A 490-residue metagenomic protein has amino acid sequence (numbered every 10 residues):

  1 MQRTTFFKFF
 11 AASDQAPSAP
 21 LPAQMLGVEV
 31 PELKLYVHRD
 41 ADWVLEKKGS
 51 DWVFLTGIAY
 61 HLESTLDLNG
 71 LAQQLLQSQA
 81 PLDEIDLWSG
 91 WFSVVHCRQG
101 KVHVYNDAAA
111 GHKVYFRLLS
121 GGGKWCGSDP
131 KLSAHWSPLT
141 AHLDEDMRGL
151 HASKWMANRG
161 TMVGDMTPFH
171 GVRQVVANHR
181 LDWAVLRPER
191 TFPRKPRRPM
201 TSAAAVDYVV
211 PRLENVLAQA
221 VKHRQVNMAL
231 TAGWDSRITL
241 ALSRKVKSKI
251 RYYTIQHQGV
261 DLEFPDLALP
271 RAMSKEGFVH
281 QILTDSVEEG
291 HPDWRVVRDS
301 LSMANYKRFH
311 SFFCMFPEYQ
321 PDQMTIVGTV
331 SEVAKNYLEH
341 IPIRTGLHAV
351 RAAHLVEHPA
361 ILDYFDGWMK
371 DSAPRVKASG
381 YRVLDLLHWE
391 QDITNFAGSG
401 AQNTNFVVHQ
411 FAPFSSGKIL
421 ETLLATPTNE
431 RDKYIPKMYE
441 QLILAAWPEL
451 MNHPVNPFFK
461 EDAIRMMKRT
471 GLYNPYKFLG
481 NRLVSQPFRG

Functional and structural regions predicted by a protein language model:
M1-N227, I238-L283: Cysteine-centered catalytic environments shared across enzyme families
G100-H103, S120, V185, T191-Y381 (+2 more regions): ATP-dependent adenylate-handling active sites, centered on carboxylate activation for C-N bond formation
S128, L132-A141, A157, K433-A463: Charge-dense polyanion-binding interfaces
A141-D146, V221, Q225, G398-A401 (+3 more regions): Residue-level signal for secondary-structure boundary elements
D144, M451-P487: Alpha-helical transmembrane segments and their immediate juxtamembrane flanks in integral membrane proteins
T167-V172, N405, I435-K437, P454-F459 (+1 more regions): Short coil/turn segments at secondary-structure boundaries
V376-D392: Bilobed periplasmic-binding protein-like "clamshell/Venus-flytrap" ligand-binding domains
D392-T404: Glycine-rich loop/turn
